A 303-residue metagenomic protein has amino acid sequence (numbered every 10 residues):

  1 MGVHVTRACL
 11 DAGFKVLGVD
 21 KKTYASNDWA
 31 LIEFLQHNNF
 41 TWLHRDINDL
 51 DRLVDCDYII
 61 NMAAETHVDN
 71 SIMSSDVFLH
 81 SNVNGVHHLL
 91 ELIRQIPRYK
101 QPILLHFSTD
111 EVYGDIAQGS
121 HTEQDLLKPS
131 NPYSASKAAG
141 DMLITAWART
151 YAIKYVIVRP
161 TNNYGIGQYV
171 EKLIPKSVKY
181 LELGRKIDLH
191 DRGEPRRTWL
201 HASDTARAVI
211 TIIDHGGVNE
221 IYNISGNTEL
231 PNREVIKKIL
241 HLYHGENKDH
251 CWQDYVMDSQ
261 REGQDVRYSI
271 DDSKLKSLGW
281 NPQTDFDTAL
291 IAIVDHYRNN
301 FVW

Functional and structural regions predicted by a protein language model:
M1-N163, A292, N299: N-terminal Rossmann-like NAD(P)+-binding domain of SDR-like oxidoreductases, especially those catalyzing
D11, L181-W303: C-terminal substrate-binding subdomain of Rossmann-fold SDR/epimerase-dehydratase oxidoreductases
V83-E91, E171, S203-A206, I210: Conserved active-site region of classical short-chain dehydrogenase/reductase
D115-A117, I166-Q168, K172, K274: Short beta-loop-alpha junction of Rossmann-like oxidoreductase domains
G119, V170-V178, I239: A glycine/serine/threonine-rich, flexible loop-to-helix segment that serves as the NAD(P) cofactor-binding "lid"
P129-S136, P160, I166, V170-I174 (+1 more regions): The catalytic Tyr-centered alpha-helix of NAD(P)H-dependent dehydrogenases
A139, L143, W147, S177 (+2 more regions): Hydrophobic alpha-helix immediately C-terminal to the catalytic Tyr-X-X-X-Lys motif of short-chain
